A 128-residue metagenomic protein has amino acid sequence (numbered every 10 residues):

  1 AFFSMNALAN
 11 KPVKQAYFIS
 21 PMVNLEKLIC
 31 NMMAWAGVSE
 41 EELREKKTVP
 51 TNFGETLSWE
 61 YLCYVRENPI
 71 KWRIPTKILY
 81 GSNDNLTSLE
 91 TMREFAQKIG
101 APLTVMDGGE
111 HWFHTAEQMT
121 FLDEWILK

Functional and structural regions predicted by a protein language model:
A1-N6: Glycine-rich nucleophile elbow surrounding the catalytic serine of serine-hydrolase chemistry
P12-E94, K98-V105, E110-W125: The alpha/beta-hydrolase serine catalytic core
K128: Extracellular ligand-binding/catalytic regions of CAZymes and related secreted enzymes and adhesion modules
